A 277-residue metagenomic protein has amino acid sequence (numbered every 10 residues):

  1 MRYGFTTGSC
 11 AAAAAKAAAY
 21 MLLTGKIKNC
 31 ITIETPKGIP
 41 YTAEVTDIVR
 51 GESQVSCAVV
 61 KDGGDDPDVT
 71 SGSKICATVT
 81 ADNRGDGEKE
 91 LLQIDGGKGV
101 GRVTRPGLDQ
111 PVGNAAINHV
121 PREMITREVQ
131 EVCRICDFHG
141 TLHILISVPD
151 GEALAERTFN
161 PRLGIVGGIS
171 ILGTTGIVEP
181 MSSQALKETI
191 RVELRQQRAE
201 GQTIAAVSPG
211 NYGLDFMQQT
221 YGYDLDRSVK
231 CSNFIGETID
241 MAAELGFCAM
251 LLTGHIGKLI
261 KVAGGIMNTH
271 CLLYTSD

Functional and structural regions predicted by a protein language model:
M1-R157, P161-L163: Generic N-terminal targeting/processing segments that precede catalytic cores or assembly contacts
P106-Q110, N114, N118-V132, P149-L272: Conserved mixed alpha/beta catalytic, RNA-binding, or beta-rich assembly cores of soluble enzyme, regulatory
Y274-D277: Conserved small/polar residues in nucleotide/adenosyl-binding loops
